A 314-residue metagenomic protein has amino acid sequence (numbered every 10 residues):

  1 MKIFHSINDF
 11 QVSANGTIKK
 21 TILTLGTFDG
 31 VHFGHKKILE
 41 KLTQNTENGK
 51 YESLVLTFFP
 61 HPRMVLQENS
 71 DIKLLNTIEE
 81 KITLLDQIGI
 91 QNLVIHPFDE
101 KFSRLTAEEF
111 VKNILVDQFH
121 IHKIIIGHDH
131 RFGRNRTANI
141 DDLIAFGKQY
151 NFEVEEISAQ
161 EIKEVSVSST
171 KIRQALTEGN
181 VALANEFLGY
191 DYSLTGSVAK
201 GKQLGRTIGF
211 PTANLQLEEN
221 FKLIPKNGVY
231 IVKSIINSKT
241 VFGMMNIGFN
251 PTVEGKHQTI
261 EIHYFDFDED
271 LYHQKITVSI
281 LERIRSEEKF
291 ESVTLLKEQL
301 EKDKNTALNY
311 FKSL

Functional and structural regions predicted by a protein language model:
M1-I3, L93, V154, V278: Generic structural signal for residues in well-ordered beta-strands
K2-V12, K73, V94: Short acidic-hydrophobic, aromatic-tinged amphipathic segments that line or gate anion-handling sites
Q11-T77: N-terminal catalytic cores of NTP/NDP-binding nucleotidyl/phosphoryl-transfer enzymes
H32, L85, I124, A184 (+2 more regions): Residue-level signal for inorganic ion chemistry
M64-H128, F132-Y150: N-terminal Rossmann-like or analogous alpha/beta NTP/dinucleotide-binding catalytic cores that position adenine
G147-M244: Glycine-rich, Lys/Arg-enriched anion-binding loops that position phosphate/diphosphate groups for phosphoryl
G201-L314: Phosphate/ribose-recognition catalytic cores of enzymes acting on nucleotide-derived substrates
